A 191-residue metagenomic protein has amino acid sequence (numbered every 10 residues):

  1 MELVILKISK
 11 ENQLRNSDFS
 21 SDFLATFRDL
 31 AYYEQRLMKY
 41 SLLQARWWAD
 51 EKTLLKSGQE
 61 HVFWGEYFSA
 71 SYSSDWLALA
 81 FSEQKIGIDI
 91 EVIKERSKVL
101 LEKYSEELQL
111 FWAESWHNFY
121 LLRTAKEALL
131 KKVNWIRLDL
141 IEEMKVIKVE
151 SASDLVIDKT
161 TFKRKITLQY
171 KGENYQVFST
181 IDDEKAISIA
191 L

Functional and structural regions predicted by a protein language model:
M1-L191: Core catalytic alpha/beta fold that binds nucleotide/phospho-ligands
